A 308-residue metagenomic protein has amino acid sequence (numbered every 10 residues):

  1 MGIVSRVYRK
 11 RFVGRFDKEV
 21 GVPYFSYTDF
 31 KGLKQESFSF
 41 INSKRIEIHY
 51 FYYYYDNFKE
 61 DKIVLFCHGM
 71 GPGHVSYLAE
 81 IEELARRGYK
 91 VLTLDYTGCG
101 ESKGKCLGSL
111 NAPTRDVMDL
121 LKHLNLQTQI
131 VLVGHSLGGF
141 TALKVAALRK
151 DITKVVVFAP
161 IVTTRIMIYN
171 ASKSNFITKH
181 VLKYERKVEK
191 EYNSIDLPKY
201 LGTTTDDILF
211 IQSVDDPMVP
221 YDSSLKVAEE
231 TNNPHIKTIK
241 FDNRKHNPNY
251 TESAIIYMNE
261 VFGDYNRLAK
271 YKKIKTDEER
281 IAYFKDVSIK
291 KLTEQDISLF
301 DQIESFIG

Functional and structural regions predicted by a protein language model:
M1-N42, I46-Y53, L268-D286: An N-terminal hydrophobic leader/cap segment in hydrolases
M70-E82: The serine-hydrolase catalytic nucleophile loop
G71-H74, C99-L124: Catalytic nucleophile-loop/oxyanion-hole region of alpha/beta-hydrolase and closely related hydrolase-like folds
I81-K103: Conserved alpha/beta-hydrolase
K144-E191: Hydrolase active-site cap/lid region
T204, F210-Q212, D216: Short beta-strand/loop motif that positions the catalytic acidic residue of the alpha/beta-hydrolase fold
P220-E230: Short alpha-helix in the alpha/beta-hydrolase fold that links the catalytic acid
N233-G308: C-terminal catalytic histidine-bearing segment of alpha/beta-hydrolase fold enzymes
